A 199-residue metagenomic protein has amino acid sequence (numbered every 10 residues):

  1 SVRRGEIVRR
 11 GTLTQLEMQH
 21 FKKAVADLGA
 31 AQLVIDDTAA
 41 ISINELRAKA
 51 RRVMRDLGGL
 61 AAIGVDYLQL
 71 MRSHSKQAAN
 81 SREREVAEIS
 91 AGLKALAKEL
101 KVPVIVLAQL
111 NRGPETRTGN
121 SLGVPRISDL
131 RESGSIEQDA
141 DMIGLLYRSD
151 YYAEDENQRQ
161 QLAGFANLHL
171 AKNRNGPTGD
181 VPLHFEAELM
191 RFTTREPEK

Functional and structural regions predicted by a protein language model:
S1-G59, S73, V181-H184: Cytosolic-facing regulatory segments adjacent to core modules
T38-N167, E188-K199: P-loop NTPase motor core
L170: C-terminal anion-handling pockets and recognition modules
G179-R191: A short, surface-exposed beta-strand/turn
